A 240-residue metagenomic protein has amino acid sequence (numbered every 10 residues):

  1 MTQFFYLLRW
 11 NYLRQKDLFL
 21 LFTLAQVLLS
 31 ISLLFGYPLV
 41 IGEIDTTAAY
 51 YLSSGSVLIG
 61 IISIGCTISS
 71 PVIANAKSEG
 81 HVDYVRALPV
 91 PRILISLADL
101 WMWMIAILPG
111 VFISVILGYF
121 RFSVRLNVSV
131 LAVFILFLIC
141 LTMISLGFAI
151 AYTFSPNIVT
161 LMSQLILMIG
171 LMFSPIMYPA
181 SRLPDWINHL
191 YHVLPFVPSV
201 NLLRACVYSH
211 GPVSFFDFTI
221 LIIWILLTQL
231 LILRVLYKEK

Functional and structural regions predicted by a protein language model:
M1-R9, I176-D217: Short hydrophobic, aromatic-rich alpha-helical segments embedded in or entering the lipid bilayer of multi-pass
N11-Y12, G36-V40, F120, V207 (+2 more regions): Junction motif at the cytosolic side of a transmembrane helix
D17-E43, Y50-C66, I166-L171, T219-T228: Hydrophobic alpha-helical transmembrane segments of multi-pass membrane transport/permease proteins
L18-F22, S54-G55, I62-T67, L97-M102 (+3 more regions): Short alpha-helical transmembrane interface motifs in multi-pass membrane proteins
L29, A49-G118, L165, L171: Hydrophobic alpha-helical transmembrane segments of multi-pass membrane transport proteins
Y37, I41, A151-V193, V197: Transmembrane helix segments
G42, N75, V115, Y119 (+5 more regions): Transmembrane helix-loop junction
R92, A98-L161, G211-I222, L226-L230: Alpha-helical transmembrane segments and their short interhelical loops
